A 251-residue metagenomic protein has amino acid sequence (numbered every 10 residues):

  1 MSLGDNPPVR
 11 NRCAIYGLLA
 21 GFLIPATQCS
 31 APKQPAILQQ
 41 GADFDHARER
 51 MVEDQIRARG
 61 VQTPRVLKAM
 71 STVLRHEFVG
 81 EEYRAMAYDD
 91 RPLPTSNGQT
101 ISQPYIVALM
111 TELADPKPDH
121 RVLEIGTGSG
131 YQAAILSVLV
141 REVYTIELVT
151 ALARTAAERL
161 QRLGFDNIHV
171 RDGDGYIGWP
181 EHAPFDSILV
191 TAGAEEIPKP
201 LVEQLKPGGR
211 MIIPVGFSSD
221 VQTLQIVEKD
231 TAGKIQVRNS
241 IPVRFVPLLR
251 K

Functional and structural regions predicted by a protein language model:
L3-Y16: Bacterial N-terminal signal peptides that target proteins for export
G4, F78-G80, G209: Short amphipathic alpha-helical segments with coiled-coil-like heptad repeat character
Y16-A26: Bacterial N-terminal signal peptides
C29-L123, A134, L139, R154 (+4 more regions): Class I SAM-dependent transferase core
D115-I235: Conserved nucleotide-cofactor-binding alpha/beta core module
